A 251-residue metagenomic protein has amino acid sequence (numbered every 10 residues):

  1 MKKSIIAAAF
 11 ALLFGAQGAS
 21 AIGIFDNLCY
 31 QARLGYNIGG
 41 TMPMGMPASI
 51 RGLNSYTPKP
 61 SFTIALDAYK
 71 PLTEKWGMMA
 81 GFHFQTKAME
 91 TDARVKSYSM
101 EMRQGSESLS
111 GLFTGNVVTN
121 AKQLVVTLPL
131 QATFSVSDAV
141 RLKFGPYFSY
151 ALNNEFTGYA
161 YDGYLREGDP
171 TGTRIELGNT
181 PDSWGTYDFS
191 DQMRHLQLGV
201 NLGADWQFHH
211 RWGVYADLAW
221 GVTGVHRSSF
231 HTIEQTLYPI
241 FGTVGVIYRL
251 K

Functional and structural regions predicted by a protein language model:
M1-N27, K251: Cleavable N-terminal export/targeting peptides
A21-P71, V140, S149, M193 (+1 more regions): Short glycine/proline- and aromatic-enriched beta-strand/turn motifs that initiate or cap beta-hairpins
Q31, S61-A65, V125-P129, N201 (+1 more regions): Membrane-embedded beta-strand positions in outer-membrane beta-barrel channels/transporters
A32-I38, A80-T86, F144-Y150, A216-W220 (+1 more regions): Transmembrane beta-barrel strands of outer-membrane/channel proteins
G40-K59, K87-Q123, A151-Q197, N201 (+1 more regions): Extracellular/periplasm-exposed beta-strand and loop segments of Gram-negative cell-envelope proteins, dominated by
A65-Y69, Q131-T133, D205-Q207, Y215 (+1 more regions): Transmembrane beta-barrel domains of outer membrane proteins
K75-M78, A139-L142, H210-A216: Repeated loop/turn-to-beta-strand initiation elements of outer-membrane beta-barrel proteins
W206-H210, Y238-K251: Outer-membrane beta-barrel "beta-signal"
